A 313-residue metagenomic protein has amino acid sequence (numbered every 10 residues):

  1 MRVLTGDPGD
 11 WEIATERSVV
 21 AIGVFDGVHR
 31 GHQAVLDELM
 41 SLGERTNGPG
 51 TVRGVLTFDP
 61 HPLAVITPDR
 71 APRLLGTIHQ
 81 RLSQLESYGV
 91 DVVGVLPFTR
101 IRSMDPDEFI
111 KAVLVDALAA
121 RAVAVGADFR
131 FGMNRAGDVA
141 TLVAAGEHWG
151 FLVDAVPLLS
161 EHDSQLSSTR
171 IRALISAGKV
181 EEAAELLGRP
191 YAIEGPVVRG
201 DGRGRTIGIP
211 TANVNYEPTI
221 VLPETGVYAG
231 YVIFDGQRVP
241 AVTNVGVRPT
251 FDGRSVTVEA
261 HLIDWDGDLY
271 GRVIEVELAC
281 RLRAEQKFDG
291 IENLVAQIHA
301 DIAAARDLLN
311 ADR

Functional and structural regions predicted by a protein language model:
M1-V3, R17: Extreme N-terminal starter segment of soluble prokaryotic enzymes
D10-T77: N-terminal catalytic cores of NTP/NDP-binding nucleotidyl/phosphoryl-transfer enzymes
H29, L85, V123, A183 (+2 more regions): Residue-level signal for inorganic ion chemistry
P62-W149: N-terminal Rossmann-like or analogous alpha/beta NTP/dinucleotide-binding catalytic cores that position adenine
D138, V143-G246: Glycine-rich, Lys/Arg-enriched anion-binding loops that position phosphate/diphosphate groups for phosphoryl
G200-R313: Phosphate/ribose-recognition catalytic cores of enzymes acting on nucleotide-derived substrates
